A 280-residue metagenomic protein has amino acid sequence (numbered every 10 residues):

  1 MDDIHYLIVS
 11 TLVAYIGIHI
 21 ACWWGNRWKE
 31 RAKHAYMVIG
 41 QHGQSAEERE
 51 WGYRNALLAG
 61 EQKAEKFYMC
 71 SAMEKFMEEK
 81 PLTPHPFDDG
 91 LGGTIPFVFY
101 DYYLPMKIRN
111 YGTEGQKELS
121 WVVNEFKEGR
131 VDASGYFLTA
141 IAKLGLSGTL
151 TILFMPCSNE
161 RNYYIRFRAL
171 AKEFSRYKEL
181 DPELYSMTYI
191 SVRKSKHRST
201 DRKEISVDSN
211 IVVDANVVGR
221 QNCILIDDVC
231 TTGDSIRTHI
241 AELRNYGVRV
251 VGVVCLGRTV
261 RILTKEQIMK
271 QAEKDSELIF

Functional and structural regions predicted by a protein language model:
M1-S10: Feature marks short, highly hydrophobic, charge-poor N-terminal signal-anchor/signal peptide-like helices that anchor
L12-H19: Alpha-helical membrane-embedded segments
H19-M37: Transmembrane-cytosolic junction motif
G40, E50-R54, L58-T149, T188-Q221 (+1 more regions): Active-site-facing substrate-recognition patch
G148, Y185-Y189, S195-F280: PRPP/pyrophosphate-binding module of the type I phosphoribosyltransferase fold
T149-S158: Short glycine-rich phosphate-binding loop at a beta-alpha junction
L153, A171, V253: Residue-level signal for inorganic ion chemistry
R166-K172: Charged helix-capping and loop-helix junction motifs
